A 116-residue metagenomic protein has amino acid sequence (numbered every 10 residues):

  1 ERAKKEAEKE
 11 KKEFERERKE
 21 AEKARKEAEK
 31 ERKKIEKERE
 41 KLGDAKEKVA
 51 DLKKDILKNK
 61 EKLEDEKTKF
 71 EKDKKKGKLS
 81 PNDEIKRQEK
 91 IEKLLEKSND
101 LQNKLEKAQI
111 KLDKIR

Functional and structural regions predicted by a protein language model:
E1-K72: Charged heptad-repeat coiled-coil "rod" segments that mediate homo-/hetero-oligomerization in large eukaryotic
D51-R116: Extracytoplasmic electrostatic interaction patches
